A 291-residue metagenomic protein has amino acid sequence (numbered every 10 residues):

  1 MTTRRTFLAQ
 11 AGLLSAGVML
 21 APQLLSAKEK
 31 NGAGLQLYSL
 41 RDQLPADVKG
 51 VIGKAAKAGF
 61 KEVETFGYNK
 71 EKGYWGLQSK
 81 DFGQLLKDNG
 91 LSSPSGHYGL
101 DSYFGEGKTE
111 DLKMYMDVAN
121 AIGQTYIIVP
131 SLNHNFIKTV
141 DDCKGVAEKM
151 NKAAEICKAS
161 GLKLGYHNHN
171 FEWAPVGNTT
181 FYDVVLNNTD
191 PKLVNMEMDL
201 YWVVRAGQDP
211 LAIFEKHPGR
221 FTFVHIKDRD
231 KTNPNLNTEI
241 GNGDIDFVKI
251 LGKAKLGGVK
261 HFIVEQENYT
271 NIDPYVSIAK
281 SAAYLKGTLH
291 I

Functional and structural regions predicted by a protein language model:
T2-G34, L40-I52, A56-A58, G177-M198 (+1 more regions): Histidine-acidic metal/acid-base catalytic patches
G12, G17, P22, L85 (+2 more regions): Active-site acidic/histidine proton-transfer and metal-coordination neighborhood in alpha/beta enzyme cores
L13, K61-E62, S92, T125 (+2 more regions): Residue-level detector of anion-binding/catalytic polar loops
K28, I52-K57, Y74-S93, D111-G123 (+4 more regions): Acidic (Asp/Glu)-rich catalytic clusters
Y38-L40, F66-K70, Y98-Y103, L132-H134 (+4 more regions): Active-site beta-loop-alpha junctions enriched in small/polar residues
D42, K72-G73, E106, K144 (+2 more regions): Residue-level marker of alpha-helix boundaries and capping positions
E64-G83, H134: Glycine-rich, proline-tolerant flexible connector loops at the mouths of alpha/beta enzymes
